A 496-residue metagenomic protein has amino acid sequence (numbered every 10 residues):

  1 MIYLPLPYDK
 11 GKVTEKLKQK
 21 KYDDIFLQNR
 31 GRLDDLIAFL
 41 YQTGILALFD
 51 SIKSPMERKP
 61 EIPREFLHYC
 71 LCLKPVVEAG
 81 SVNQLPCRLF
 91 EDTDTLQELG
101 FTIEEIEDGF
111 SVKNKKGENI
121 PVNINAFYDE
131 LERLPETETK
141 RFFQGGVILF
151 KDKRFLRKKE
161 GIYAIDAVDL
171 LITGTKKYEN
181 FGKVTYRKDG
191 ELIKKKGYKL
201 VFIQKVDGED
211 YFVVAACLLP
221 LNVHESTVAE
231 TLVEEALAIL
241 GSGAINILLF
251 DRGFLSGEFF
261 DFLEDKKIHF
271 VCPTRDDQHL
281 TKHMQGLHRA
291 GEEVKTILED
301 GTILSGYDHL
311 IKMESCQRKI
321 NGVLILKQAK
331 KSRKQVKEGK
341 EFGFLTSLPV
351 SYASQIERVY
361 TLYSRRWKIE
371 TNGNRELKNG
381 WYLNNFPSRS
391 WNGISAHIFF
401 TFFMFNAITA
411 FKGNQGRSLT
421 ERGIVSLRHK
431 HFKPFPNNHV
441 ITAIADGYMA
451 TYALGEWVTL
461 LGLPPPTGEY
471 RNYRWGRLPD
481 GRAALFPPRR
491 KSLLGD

Functional and structural regions predicted by a protein language model:
F26-C72: Basic, short loop/linker segments at the boundary and entry of helix-turn-helix/winged-helix-like folds
L27, E292-R318, N379-W391, T401-D496: A short, flexible helix-boundary coil/loop motif
P60-F143, D207-G208: Short, positively charged, Gly/Tyr-enriched micro-motifs that form contact patches at catalytic or ligand/partner
C70-L71, L85-P86, N123, F127 (+8 more regions): Short, conserved catalytic/metal-binding motifs centered on acidic residues
I124-D207, P487-R490: Active-site-proximal, Lys/Arg-enriched surface segment that forms a nucleic-acid-binding/basic interface patch
R187-G243: Electropositive, glycine- and tryptophan-enriched low-complexity nucleic-acid-binding patches
L218-K330: An internal, acidic/charged active-site-proximal segment that coordinates divalent cations and/or engages
A353-S388: Short amphipathic alpha-helical "interface-anchor" segments enriched in bulky aromatics
